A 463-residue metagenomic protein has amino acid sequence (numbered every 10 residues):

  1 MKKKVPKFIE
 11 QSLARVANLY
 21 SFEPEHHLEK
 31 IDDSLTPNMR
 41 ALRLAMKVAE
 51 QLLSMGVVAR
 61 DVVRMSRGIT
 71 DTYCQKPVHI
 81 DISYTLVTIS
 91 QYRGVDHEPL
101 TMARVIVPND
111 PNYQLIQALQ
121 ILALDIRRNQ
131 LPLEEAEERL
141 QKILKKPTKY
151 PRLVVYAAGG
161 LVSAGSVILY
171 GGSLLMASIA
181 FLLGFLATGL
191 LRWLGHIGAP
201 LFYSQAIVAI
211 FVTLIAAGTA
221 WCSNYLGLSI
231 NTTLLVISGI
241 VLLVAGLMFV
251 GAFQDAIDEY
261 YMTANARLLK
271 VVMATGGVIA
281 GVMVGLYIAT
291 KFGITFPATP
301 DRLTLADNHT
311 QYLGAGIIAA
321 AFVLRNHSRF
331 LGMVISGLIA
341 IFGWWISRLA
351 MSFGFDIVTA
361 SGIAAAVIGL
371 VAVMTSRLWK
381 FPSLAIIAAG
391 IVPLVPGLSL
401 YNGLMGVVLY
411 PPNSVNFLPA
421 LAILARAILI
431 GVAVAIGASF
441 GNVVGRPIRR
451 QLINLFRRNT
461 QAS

Functional and structural regions predicted by a protein language model:
M1-L144: Soluble N-terminal domains of membrane-associated systems
D125-R139, V154-G165, F181-L191, L286-I294 (+2 more regions): Hydrophobic, membrane-facing alpha-helical anchors
T148-G251, R325-N326, F330: Core alpha-helical transmembrane segments of integral membrane proteins
G160, A180-I197, Q205, A209-V212 (+2 more regions): Conserved mixed alpha/beta catalytic, RNA-binding, or beta-rich assembly cores of soluble enzyme, regulatory
G165-S166, Y170, L186-G195, I215-S223 (+7 more regions): Alpha-helical membrane-inserting segments
N224-N231, T290-L305, L409-L421: Membrane-interface helix termini and inter-helical loops of multi-pass transporters
L235-I240, G251-F253, E259-T275, T304-T310 (+2 more regions): C-terminal transmembrane helix-loop-helix hairpin of multi-pass membrane proteins
L242-V250, A266-F355: Generic multipass alpha-helical transmembrane bundles of integral membrane proteins
